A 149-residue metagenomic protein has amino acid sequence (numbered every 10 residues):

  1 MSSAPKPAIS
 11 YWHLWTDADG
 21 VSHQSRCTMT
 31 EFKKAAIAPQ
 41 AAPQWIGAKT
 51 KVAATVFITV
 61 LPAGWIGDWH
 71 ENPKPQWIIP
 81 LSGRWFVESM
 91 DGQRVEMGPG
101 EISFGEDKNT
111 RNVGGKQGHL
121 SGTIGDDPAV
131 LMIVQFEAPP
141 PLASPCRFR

Functional and structural regions predicted by a protein language model:
M1-T16: Short acidic, Pro/Gly- and aromatic-enriched capping/linker segments at domain boundaries
T16-D68, A129-L131: A short glycine-rich, His/Asp/Glu-containing loop-to-beta-strand
A35, T110-S121: Short, Lys/Arg- and Gly-enriched loop/turn segments at beta-strand edges
V60, D91-N109: Short acidic-glycine-tyrosine-enriched beta hairpin
H70-E71, H119: Histidine-centered active-site/metal-ligand motif
E71, W77-P99: A short beta-strand-loop-beta hairpin characteristic of the jelly-roll/cupin
F104-G105, Q117-P140: A short hydrophobic beta-strand segment most commonly corresponding to one strand of the jelly-roll/cupin
P140-R149: Acidic/histidine-enriched, glycine/proline-rich intrinsically disordered or flexible terminal extensions
